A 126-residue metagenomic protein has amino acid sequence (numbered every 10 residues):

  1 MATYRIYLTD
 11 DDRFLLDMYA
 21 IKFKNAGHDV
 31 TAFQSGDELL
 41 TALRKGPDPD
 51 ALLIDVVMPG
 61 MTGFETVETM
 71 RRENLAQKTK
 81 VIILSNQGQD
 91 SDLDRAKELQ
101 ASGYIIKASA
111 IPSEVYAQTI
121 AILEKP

Functional and structural regions predicted by a protein language model:
D17-K24: Charged docking surfaces used in two-component/phosphorelay signaling
G27-Q34, A42: Short hydrophobic/Thr-rich beta-strand motif most characteristic of the beta2 strand and flanking loop of CheY-like
P47-I54: Active-site beta3 strand of CheY-like receiver
D55, S85: Active-site residues of response regulator receiver
M58: Receiver (REC) domain active-site loop signature in two-component systems and cognate sites in sensor histidine kinases
